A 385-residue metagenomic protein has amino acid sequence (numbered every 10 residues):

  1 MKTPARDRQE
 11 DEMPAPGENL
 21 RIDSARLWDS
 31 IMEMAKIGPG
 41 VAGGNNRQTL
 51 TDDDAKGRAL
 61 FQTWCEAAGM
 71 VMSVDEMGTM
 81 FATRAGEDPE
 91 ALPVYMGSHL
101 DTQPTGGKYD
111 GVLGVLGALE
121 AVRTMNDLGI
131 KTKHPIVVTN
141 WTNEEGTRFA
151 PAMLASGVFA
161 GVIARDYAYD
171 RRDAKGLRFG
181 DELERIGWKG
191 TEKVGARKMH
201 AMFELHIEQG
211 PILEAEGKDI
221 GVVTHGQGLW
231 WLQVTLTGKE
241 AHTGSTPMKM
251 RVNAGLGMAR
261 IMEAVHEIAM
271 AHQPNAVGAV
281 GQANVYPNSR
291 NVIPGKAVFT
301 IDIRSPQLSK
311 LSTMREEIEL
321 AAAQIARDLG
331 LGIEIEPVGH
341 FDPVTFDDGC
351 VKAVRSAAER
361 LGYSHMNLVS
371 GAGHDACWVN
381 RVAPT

Functional and structural regions predicted by a protein language model:
P14-T51: N-terminal capping segment at the start of a domain
L27-G40, V94-S98, S364-T385: Zn-dependent metallopeptidase/amidohydrolase metal-coordination segment
G40-A85: A non-catalytic alpha/beta surface segment that caps or lines the substrate-entry region of metallo-dependent hydrolase
Q62-E66, V71, F81-E182: Active-site metal-coordination/substrate-binding segment of hydrolases, especially metallo-dependent peptidases
D75-M77, Y95, K131-T142, A201 (+2 more regions): Beta-strand segments within the central parallel beta-sheet cores of soluble alpha/beta enzyme folds
L92-T105, A201, T237-T243, L361: Glycine/charged-rich beta-loop-alpha catalytic/anionic-binding loops adjacent to active sites
N143-E144, R148-S309: Midchain, well-structured core segments that form catalytic/ion-binding scaffolds
G244, G255-T385: Metal-dependent amide/peptide-bond hydrolase catalytic core, centered on the "pita-bread" metallohydrolase fold
